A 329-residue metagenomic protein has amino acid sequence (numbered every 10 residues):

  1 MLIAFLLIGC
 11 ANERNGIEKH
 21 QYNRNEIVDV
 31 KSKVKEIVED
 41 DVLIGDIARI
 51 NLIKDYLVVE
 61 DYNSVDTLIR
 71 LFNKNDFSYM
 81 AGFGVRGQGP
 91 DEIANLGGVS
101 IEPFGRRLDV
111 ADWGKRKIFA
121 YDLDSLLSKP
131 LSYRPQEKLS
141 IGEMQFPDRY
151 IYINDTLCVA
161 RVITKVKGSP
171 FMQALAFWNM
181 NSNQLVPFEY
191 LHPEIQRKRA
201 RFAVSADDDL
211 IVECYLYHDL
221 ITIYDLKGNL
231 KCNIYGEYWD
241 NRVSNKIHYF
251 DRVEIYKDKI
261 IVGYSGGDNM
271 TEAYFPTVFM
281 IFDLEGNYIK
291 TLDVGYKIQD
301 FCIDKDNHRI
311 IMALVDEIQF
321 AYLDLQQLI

Functional and structural regions predicted by a protein language model:
K19-G45, Y133, L284-N287: A short helix->beta-strand "capping" segment at the edge of beta-propeller domains
I37-T67, T156, V162: Beta-strand-rich domains and repeat architectures in extracellular enzymes and scaffolds, especially beta-propellers
D46-N51, G97-F104, P147-D155, A200-D207 (+2 more regions): Structural signature of eukaryotic scaffold interfaces centered on beta-propeller domains
L71-N73, Q173-N179, F275-N287: Beta-propeller blade signature
S78-R107, W113, E137-K138, H192-P193 (+1 more regions): Blade-loop segments of beta-propeller domains
G89-E92, Y238-I247, N287-K305: Conserved blade-ending motifs and adjacent loop-strand segments that build the rim/top face of beta-propeller domains
K115, L123-N154: Asp-box/WD-like beta-propeller blade repeats and closely related beta-sheet repeat scaffolds
N245-I281: Loop/turn-rich, solvent-exposed surfaces of beta-rich toroidal or solenoidal domains
